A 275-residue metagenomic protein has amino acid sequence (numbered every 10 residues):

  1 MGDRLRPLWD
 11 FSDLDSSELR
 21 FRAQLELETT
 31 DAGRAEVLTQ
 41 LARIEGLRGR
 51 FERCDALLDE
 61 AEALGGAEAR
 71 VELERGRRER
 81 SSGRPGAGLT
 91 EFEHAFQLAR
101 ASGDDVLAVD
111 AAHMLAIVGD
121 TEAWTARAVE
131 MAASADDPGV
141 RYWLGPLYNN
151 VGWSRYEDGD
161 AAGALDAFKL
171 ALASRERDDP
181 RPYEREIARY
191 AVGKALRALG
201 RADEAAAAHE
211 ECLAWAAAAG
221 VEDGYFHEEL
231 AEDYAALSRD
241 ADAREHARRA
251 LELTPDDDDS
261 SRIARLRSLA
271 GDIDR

Functional and structural regions predicted by a protein language model:
G2, T39, L73, V109 (+6 more regions): TPR/TPR-like alpha-solenoid signature
F11, R48, S82, S102 (+6 more regions): Structural motif corresponding to the intra-repeat A-B loop/turn of tetratricopeptide repeats
L25-E26, D59-A63, E93-R100, D104 (+4 more regions): Amphipathic alpha-helical segments of tetratricopeptide repeats
A32, G66, S102, V106 (+5 more regions): Residue signature of alpha-solenoid helical repeat architecture, marking inter-repeat boundaries and helix-start
E36, R70, D110, G139-Y142 (+5 more regions): Residue register of alpha-helical TPR repeats
